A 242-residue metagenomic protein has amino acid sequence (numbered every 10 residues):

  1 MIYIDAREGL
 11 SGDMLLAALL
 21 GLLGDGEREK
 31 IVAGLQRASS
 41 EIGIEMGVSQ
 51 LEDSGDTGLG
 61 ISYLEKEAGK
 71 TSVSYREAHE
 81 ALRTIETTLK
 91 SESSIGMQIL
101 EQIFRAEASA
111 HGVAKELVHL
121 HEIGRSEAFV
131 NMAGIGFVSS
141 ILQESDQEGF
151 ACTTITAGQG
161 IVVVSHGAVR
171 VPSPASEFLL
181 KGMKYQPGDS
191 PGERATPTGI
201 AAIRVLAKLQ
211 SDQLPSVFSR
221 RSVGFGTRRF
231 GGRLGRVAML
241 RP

Functional and structural regions predicted by a protein language model:
M1, S11, T57, K115-E116 (+3 more regions): Short coil/turn connectors at secondary-structure junctions
M1-R7, K115-S126, V162-S165, Y185-E193: A short glycine/serine-rich beta->alpha loop
I2-A18, L120-L142: Conserved phosphate/anionic-ligand binding catalytic regions in large, soluble enzymes, centered on
L15-L16, G58, I161-V169, R229-G235: Short acidic, glycine/serine/threonine-rich loops at helix termini
G21-H111, S173-I200, L209-S222, F230-G231: Glycine-rich nucleotide/cofactor/substrate-binding loop typically near the N-terminus or early in the first domain
L22-V32, S140-C152: Phosphate-handling active-site elements
I99, R125-I135, D146-M183: Active-site histidine-anchored catalytic micro-motif
G224-P242: A structural signal for small-residue-enriched, beta-sheet-centric alpha/beta enzyme cores and oligomeric scaffold folds
